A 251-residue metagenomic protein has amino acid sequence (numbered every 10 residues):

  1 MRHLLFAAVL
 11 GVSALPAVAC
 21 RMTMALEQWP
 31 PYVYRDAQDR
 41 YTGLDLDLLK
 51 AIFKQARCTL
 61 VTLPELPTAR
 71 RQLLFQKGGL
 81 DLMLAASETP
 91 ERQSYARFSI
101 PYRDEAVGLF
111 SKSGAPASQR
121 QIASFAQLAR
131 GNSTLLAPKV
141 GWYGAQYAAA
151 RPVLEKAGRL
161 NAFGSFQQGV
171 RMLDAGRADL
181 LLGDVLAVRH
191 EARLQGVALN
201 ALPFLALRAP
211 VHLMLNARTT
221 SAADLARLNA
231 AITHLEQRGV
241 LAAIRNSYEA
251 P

Functional and structural regions predicted by a protein language model:
S13-P16: N-terminal signal peptide c-region/cleavage motif recognized by signal peptidases
A19-S94, A162, S247-Y248: Extracytoplasmic small-molecule ligand-binding "clamshell" domains of the periplasmic binding protein/Venus flytrap
L26-P30, D104-V107, R193-N229, A250-P251: Periplasmic-binding protein-like
G43-A56, S113-Q119, A126-S133, L215-P251: Extended ligand-binding regions for polar small-molecule ligands
L49-C58, A129, S133, A137-F163 (+2 more regions): Ligand-binding cleft/hinge of the Venus flytrap
K50, L63-A129, V140-Y143, F204-A206: Acidic, polar ligand-binding/catalytic clefts
C58-T59, Q76-A85, N132-T134, S165 (+1 more regions): Alpha-to-beta junction loops
L84-Y95, Q146, D179-L207: A ligand-binding cleft/hinge motif common to bilobed small-molecule-binding domains
